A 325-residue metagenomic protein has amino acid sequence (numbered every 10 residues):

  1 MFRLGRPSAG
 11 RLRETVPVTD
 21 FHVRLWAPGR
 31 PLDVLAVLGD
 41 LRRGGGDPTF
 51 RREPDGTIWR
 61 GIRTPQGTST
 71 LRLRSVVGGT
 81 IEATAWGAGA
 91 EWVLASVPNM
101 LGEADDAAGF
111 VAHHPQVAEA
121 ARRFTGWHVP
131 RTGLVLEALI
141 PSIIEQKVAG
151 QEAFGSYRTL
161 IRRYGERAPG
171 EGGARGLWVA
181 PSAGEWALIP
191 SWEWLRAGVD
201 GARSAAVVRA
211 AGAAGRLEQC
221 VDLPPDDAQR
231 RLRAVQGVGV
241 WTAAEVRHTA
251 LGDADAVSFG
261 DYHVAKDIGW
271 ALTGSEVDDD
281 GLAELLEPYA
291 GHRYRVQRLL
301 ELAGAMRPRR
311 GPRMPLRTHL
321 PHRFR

Functional and structural regions predicted by a protein language model:
F2-R325: HhH-family (HhH-GPD) DNA N-glycosylase catalytic core used in base-excision repair
